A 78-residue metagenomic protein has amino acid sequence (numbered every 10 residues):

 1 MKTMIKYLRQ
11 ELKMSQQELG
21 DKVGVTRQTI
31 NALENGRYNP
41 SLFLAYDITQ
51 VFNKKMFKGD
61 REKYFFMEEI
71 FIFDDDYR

Functional and structural regions predicted by a protein language model:
M1-E11: A short, Lys/Arg-rich alpha-helix, primarily the initiator
Q10, D21, Q50: Alpha-helical residues within the helix-turn-helix
K13-A32: Short alpha-helical DNA-recognition segment
N35: Short, conserved catalytic or interaction motifs in soluble domains
F43-K63: DNA major-groove recognition helix of helix-turn-helix/homeodomain DNA-binding modules
G59-R78: Short amphipathic recognition helices of helix-turn-helix/homeodomain-type DNA-binding modules
